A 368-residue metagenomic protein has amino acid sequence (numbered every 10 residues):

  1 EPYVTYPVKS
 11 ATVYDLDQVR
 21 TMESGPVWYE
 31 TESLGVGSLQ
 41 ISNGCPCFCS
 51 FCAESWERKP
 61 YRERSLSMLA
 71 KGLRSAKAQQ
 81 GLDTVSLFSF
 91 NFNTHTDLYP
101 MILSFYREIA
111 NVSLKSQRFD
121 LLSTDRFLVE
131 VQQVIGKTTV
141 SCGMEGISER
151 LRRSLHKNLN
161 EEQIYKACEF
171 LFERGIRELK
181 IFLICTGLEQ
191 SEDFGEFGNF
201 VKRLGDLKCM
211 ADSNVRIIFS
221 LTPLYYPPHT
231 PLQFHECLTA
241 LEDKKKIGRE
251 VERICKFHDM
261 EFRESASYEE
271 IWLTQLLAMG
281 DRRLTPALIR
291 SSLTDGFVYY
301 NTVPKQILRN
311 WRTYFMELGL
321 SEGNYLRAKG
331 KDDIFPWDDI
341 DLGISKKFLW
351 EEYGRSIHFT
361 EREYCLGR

Functional and structural regions predicted by a protein language model:
E1-S67, R290, Y299-K305, N310-D339 (+2 more regions): Acidic, low-complexity intrinsically disordered segments
Y3-A11, Y61-S65, P100-L103, I109 (+4 more regions): Terminal amphipathic helices with adjacent charged low-complexity linkers/tails
L34-V36, S50-K59, L82-F88, I147-S154 (+4 more regions): Glycine- and acidic
C47, T96, E149-L155, I184-E192 (+3 more regions): Flexible glycine/acidic-rich beta-alpha junction loops that bind and position SAM and/or redox cofactors in anaerobic
Y61-M68, L155-Q163, E192-E196, E236-D243: Alpha-helix N-cap and loop-to-helix initiation/capping positions
L73-I218, T222-Y226: Conserved SAM/AdoMet-binding glycine-rich loop
G198, K202, D206-M210, Q233-K245 (+1 more regions): Long, polar/charge-rich, low-hydrophobicity segments
K208, E242-S356, E363-G367: C-terminal low-complexity, glycine/proline- and small-hydrophobic-enriched intrinsically disordered tails that act as
